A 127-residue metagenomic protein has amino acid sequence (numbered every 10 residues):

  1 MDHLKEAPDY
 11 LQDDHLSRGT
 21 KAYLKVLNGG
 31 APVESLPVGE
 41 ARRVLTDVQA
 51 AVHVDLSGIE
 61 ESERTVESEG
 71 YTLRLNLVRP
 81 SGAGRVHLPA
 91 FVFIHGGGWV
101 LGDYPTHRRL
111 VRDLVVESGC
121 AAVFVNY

Functional and structural regions predicted by a protein language model:
M1-P80: A glycine/proline-hinged amphipathic helix-loop "lid/cap" segment that gates access to hydrophobic ligand pockets
E61, F91, A122-F124: Conserved beta-strand scaffold positions in the cores of enzyme catalytic domains, especially in NTP/NDP-utilizing
G70, S81-V86, G98: Terminal-region recognition feature
L75, N126-Y127: Fold-independent oxyanion-binding glycine-rich loops and adjacent beta-strand/coil segments at enzyme active sites
L75, V86-G97: Short beta-strand element of the alpha/beta-hydrolase
F93, G98-L101, T106, A122: Serine-hydrolase catalytic-loop signature spanning alpha/beta hydrolases and amidase-signature enzymes
P105-V125: Short amphipathic alpha-helix adjacent to the substrate-entry channel of hydrolases
